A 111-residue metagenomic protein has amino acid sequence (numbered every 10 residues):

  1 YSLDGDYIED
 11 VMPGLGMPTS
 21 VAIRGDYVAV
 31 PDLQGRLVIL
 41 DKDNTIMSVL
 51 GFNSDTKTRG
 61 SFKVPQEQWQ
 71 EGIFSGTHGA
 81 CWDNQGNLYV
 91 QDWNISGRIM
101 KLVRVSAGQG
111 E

Functional and structural regions predicted by a protein language model:
Y1-E111: Eukaryotic scaffold repeat domains enriched in small/polar residues
